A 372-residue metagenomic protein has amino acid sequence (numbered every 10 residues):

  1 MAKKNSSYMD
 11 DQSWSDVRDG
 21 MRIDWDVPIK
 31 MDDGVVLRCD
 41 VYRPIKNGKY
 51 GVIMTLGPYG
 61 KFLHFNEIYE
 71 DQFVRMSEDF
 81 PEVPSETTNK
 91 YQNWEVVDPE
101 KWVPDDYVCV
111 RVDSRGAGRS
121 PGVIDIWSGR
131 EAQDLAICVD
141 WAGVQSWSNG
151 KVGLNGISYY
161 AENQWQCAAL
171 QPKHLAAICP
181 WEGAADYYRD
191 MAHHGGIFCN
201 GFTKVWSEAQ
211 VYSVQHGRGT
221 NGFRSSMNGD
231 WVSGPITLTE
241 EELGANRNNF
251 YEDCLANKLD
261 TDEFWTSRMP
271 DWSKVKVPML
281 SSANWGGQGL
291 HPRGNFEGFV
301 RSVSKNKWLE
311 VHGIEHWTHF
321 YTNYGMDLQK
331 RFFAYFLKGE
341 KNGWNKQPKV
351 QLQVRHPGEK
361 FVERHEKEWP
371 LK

Functional and structural regions predicted by a protein language model:
A2-W25, K30-V35, K173, N249-E263 (+3 more regions): Alpha/beta-hydrolase-fold serine-hydrolase catalytic core, especially in secreted/extracellular enzymes
D33-R43, V52: A short loop-to-beta-strand scaffold at the N-terminal edge of the catalytic core in hydrolase folds
K49-P58: Short beta-strand element of the alpha/beta-hydrolase
G60, S114-G118, A184-A185: Alpha/beta-hydrolase active-site loop signature
F62-N66, E70-T88, Q92-P99, P104 (+1 more regions): Accessory cap/linker subdomain of secreted extracellular hydrolases
N93-W94, P104, I126-S146: Alpha/beta-hydrolase active-site loop
P99, V103-R119: Conserved alpha/beta-hydrolase
S146-Y159: Alpha/beta-hydrolase fold nucleophile elbow
